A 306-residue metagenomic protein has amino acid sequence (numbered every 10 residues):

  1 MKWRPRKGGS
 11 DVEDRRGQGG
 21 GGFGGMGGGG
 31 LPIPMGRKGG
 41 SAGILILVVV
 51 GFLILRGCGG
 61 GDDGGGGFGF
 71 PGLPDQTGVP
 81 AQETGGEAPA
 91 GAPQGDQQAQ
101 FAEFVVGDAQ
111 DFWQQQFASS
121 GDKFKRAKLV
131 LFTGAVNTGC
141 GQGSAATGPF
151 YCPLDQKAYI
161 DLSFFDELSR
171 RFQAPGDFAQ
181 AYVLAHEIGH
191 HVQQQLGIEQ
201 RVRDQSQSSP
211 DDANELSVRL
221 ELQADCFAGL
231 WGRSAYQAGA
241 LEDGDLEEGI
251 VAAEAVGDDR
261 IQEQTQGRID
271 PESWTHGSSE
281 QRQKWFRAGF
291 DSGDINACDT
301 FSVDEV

Functional and structural regions predicted by a protein language model:
M1-A90: Long amphipathic alpha-helical segments used for membrane anchoring, targeting, substrate engagement, or oligomerization
R56, F68-G139, D299: A metal-dependent hydrolase signature that marks the N-terminal structural subdomain at the beginning of catalytic folds
D96, Q100-F124, E215, R219-Q262: Short helix/loop segments within enzyme catalytic domains that coordinate or immediately flank catalytic cofactors
W113, I160, A179-Q195, A224-D225 (+1 more regions): Active-site recognition of the HExxH zinc-binding catalytic motif
A135-D161: Catalytic zinc-binding patch centered on the HExxH motif and its immediate surroundings that defines zinc-dependent
F164-Y182, D212-V218: Short pre-active-site segment immediately N-terminal to the catalytic Zn-binding motif
I188-R203, R233-Y236: Catalytic Zn2+-binding segment of zinc metalloproteases
V256-V306: Pan-zinc metallopeptidase signature
